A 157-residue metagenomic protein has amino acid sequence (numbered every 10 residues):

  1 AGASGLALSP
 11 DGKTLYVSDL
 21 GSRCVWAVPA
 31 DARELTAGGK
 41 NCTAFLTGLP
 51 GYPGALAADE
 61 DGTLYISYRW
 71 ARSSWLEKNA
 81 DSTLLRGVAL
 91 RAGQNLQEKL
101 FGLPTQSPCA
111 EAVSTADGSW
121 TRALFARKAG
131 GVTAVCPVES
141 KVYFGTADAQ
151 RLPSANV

Functional and structural regions predicted by a protein language model:
A1-G2, W26-L49, D117-R127: Blade-edge beta-strand/turn elements of extracellular beta-propeller and related beta-sheet repeat scaffolds
A1-T14, T47-D61, S107-P108, R127-E139: Beta-rich, blade/repeat-based domains predominating in secreted/periplasmic proteins but also intracellular
L8-S9, L15-S22, I66-W70, L100-T105 (+1 more regions): Conserved beta-strand positions in repeat-built beta-propeller and related beta-rich domains
R23-V25, R72-S74, A110, Q150-P153: Structural signal for beta-propeller blades
P50-L124: Loop/turn-rich, solvent-exposed surfaces of beta-rich toroidal or solenoidal domains
V132-V157: Blade-level signature of beta-propeller repeat domains, shared across WD40, Kelch, NHL, RCC1 and BNR/Asp-box propellers
